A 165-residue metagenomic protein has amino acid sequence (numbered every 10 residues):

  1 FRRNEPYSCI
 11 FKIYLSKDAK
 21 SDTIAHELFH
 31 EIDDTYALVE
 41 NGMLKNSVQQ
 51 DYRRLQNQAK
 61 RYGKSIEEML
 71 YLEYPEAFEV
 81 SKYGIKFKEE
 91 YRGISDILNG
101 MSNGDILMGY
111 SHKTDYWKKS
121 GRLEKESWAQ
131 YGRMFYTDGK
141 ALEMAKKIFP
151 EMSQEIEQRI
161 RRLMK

Functional and structural regions predicted by a protein language model:
F1-K165: Active-site-flanking segments in enzyme catalytic domains
